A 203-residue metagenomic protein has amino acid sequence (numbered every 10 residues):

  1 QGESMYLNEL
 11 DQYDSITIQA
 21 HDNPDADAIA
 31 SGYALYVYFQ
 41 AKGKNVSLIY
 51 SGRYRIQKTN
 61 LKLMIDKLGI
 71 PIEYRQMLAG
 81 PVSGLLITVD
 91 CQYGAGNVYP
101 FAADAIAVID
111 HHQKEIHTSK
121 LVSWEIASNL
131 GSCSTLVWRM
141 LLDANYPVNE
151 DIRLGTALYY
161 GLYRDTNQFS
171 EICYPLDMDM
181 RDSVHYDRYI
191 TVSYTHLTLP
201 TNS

Functional and structural regions predicted by a protein language model:
G2-N23, S31-Q40, T118-L197: A structured phosphate/pyrophosphate-recognition subdomain
S15, N45-S47, L85, A105: Residues at the starts of beta-strands that form the adenosine-phosphate
T17-M77: Anionic-ligand anchoring segments at beta-strand to alpha-helix junctions in alpha/beta enzyme folds, i.e., glycine
D25-D27, D90, D110, D165: Acidic active-site catalytic centers that drive phospho-/nucleotidyl reactions and related ester hydrolyses
I56-Q57, V82-S83, Y159, D179: Short secondary-structure boundary/hinge segments and terminal tails
K62, Y99, R181-D182: Short amphipathic alpha-helical segments and helix-helix/interface helices
D66-S123: Active-site cofactor/cluster-binding pocket
T198-S203: A short, hydrophobic C-terminal helix/tail in secreted or cell-surface proteins
